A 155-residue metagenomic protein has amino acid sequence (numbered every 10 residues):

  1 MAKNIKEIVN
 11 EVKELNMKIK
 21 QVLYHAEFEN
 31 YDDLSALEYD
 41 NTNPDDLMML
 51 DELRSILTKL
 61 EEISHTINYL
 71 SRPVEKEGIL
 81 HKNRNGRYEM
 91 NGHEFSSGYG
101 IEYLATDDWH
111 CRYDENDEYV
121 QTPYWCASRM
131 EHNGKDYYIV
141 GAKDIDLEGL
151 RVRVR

Functional and structural regions predicted by a protein language model:
M1-V74: Long, low-complexity or tandemly repetitive, helically biased scaffold regions used for multimeric assembly/adhesion
Y31-Y39, R112-Y124: Surface-exposed flexible segments
T58-S96: Mixed-charge, Lys/Arg-rich low-complexity intrinsically disordered regions
N68, E89, E118-V120, V140: Short, flexible coil/linker segments at or flanking structured domains
P73-R84, Y119, P123-H132: Short, surface-exposed loop motifs enriched in S/T, G, D/E and P with embedded aromatic residues
N91-V120: Short coil-to-beta transition motif at edge beta-strands of beta-rich domains
T122-R155: Short, compact, well-ordered microdomains
